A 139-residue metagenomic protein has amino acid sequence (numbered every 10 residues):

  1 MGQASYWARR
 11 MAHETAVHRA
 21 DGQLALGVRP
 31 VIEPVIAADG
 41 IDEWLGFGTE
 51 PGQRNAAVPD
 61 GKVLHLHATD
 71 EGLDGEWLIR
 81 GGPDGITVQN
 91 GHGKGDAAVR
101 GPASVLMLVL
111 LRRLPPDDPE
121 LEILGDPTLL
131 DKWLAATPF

Functional and structural regions predicted by a protein language model:
M1-N55, L106: Short, contiguous alpha-helical
W7, W77-L78, W133: Tryptophan-centered motif/residue detector
Q23, E71, L111: Residue-level marker of positions within ordered structural domains that often coincide with functionally constrained
G40-Q53, D84-N90, V109-E120: A short, terminal or domain-edge coil/loop segment
D42-I79: A glycine-rich beta-turn/hairpin centered on an aromatic-Pro dipeptide
A68-P102: Acidic/His-leaning functional-site neighborhoods
H92-F139: C-terminal interaction segments
